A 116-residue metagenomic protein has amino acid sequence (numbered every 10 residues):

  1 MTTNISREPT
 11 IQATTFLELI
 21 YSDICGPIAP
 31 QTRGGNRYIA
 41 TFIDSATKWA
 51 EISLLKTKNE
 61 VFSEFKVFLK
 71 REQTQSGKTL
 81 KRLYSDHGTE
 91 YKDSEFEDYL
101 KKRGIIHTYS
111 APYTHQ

Functional and structural regions predicted by a protein language model:
M1-Q116: Anionic group-binding determinants
